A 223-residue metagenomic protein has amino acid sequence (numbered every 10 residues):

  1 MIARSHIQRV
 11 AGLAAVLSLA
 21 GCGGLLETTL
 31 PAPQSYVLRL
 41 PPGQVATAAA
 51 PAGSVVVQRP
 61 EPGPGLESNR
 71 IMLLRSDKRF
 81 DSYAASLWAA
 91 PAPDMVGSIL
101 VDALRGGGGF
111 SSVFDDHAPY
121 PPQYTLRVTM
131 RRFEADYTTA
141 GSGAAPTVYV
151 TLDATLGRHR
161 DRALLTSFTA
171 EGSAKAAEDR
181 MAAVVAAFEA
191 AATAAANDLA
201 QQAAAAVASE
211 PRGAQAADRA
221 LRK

Functional and structural regions predicted by a protein language model:
I2-G12: Bacterial N-terminal signal peptides that target proteins for export
S18-G21: C-terminal motif of bacterial Sec signal peptides marking the signal peptidase cleavage site
G23-D94, A206-K223: A structural "domain/chain start" motif
G23-V37, P41-A46, G107-D161: Surface-exposed short loop/turn segments
P51-G53, E67-N69, S76, A84 (+4 more regions): Envelope-exposed proteins and targeting segments
S54, P93, G97-V101, G107 (+3 more regions): Extracytoplasmic/secreted envelope proteins and their assembly/folding machinery, especially bacterial periplasmic
D81-L87, R160-Q201: Short secondary-structure boundary motifs at beta->alpha junctions and helix caps
